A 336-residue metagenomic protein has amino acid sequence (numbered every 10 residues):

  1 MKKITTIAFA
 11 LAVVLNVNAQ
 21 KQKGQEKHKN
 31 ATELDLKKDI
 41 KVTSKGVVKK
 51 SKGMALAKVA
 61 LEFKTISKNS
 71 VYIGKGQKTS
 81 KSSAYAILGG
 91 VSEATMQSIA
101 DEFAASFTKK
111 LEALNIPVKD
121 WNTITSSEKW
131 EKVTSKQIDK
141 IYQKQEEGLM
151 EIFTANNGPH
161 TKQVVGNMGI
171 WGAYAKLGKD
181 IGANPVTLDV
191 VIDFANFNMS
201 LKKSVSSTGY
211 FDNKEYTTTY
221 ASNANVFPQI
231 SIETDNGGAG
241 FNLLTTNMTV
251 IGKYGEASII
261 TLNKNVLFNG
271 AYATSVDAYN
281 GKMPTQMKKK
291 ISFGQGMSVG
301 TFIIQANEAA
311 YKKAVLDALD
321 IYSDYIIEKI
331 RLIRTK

Functional and structural regions predicted by a protein language model:
M1-Q25: Bacterial Sec-dependent N-terminal signal peptides
Q20-Q143, L149, V164-E215, T219-G255 (+4 more regions): A structural "domain/chain start" motif
I152-F153: Phox homology (PX) phosphoinositide-binding domain
